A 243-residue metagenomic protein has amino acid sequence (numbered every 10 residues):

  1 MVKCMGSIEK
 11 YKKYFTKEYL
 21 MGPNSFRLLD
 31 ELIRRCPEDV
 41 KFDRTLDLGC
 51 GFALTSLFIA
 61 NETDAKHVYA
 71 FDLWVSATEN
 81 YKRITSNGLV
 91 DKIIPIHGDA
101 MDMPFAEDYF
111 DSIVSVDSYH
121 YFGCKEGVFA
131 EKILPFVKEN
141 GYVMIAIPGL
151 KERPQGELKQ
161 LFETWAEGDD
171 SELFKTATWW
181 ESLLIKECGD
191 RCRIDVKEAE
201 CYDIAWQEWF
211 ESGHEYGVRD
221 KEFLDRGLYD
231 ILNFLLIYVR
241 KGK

Functional and structural regions predicted by a protein language model:
E9-F26: Class I SAM-dependent methyltransferase Rossmann-like catalytic core, especially the SAM/SAH-binding loop
P23-K41: Conserved alpha-helix/loop element of class I SAM-dependent methyltransferases that forms part of the SAM/SAH-binding
L46, F52-D102: Class I SAM-dependent methyltransferase SAM/SAH-binding core
M101-I113: A short acidic, Gly/Pro-enriched loop at the edge of an enzyme's catalytic core that lines a small-molecule cofactor
S112-K125: A short SAM/SAH-binding and catalytic strip from SAM-dependent methyltransferases
G127-Y142: A short glycine-rich, Lys/Arg-flanked "PGG" loop and its adjoining helix->strand segment in the class I
P148-D170: Short, glycine-/aromatic-enriched active-site segment of Class I SAM-dependent methyltransferases
D195-K243: Conserved Class I S-adenosyl-L-methionine
